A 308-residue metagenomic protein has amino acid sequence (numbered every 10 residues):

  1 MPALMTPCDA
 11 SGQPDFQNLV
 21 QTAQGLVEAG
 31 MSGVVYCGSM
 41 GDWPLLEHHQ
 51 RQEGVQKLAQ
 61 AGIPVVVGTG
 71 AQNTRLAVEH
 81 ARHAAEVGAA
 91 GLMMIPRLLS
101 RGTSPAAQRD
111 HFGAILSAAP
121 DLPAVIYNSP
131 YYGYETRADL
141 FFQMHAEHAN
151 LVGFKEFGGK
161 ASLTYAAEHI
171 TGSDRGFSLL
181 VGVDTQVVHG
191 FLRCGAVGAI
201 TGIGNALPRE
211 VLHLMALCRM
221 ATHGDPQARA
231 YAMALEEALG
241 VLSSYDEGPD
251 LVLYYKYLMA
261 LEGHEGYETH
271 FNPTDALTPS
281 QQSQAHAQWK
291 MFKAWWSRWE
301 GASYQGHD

Functional and structural regions predicted by a protein language model:
M1-E135, W299: Active-site beta->alpha loop and helix N-cap motifs at the rims of alpha/beta catalytic domains
M1-M5, A29, R193-A196, I203-D308: C-terminal alpha-helical cap/extension of soluble enzyme domains
L19, R51, V55, A77 (+5 more regions): A general structural signal for well-ordered alpha-helical segments in protein cores
G25, K57, A114, Q143 (+2 more regions): Alpha-helical scaffold segments in soluble metabolic enzymes
G54-V55, G62, E86, F112-G113 (+3 more regions): Short alpha-helix boundary/capping motifs
G62, A119, H148, M259-G263: A broad structural signal for alpha-helix termini and local helix breaks/kinks
A114-P120, S129-P249: Catalytic alpha/beta core domains of metabolic enzymes, predominantly
